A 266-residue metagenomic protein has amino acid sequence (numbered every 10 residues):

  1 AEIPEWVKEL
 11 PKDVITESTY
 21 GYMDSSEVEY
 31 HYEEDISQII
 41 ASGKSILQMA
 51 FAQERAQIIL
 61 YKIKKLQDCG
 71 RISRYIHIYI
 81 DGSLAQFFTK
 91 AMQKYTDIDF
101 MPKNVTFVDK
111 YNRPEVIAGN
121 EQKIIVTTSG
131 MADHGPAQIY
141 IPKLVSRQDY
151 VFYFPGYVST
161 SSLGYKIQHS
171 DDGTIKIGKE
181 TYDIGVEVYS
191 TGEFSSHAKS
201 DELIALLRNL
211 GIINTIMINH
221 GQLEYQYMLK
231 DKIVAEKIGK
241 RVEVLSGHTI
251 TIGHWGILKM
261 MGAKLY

Functional and structural regions predicted by a protein language model:
A1, Y20-D24, F51-I58, A85-F87 (+3 more regions): Active-site environment of divalent metal-dependent phosphoester hydrolases
A1-I58, K64-I72: His/Asp/Glu-rich metal-coordinating catalytic cores of metallo-dependent phosphodiesterases/hydrolases acting on
W6-K8, D97-M101, K176-V186: Short, conserved catalytic or adaptor-binding loops enriched in Gly and charged residues
T16-Y30, D99-M101, G185-I204: Glycine-rich phosphate-binding "P-loop"
M49-A50, D81, T127, N219: Active-site-adjacent beta-strand anchor residues
E54-R55, S73, H77-M92: Short, conserved secondary-structure transition motifs
K65-D68, D109-Y266: C-terminal regulatory/interaction regions
Q93-R113: Ligand-binding beta-strand-loop-alpha-helix segment within the catalytic cores of soluble metabolic enzymes
